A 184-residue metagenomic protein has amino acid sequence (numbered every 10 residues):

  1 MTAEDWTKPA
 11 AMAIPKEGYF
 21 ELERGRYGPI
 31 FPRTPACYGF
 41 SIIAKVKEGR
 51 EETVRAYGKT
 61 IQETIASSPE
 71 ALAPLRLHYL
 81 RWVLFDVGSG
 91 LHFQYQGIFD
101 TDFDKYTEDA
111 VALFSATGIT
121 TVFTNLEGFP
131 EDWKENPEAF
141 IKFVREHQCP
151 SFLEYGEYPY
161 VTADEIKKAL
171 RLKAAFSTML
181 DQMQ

Functional and structural regions predicted by a protein language model:
M1-H92, I98-L113, F129-Q184: Short S/T/G/P-rich N-terminal loop/turn motif that feeds into the first structured element of a domain
A116-E131: Conserved short beta-strand edge segments in small beta-sheet-based binding/regulatory domains
